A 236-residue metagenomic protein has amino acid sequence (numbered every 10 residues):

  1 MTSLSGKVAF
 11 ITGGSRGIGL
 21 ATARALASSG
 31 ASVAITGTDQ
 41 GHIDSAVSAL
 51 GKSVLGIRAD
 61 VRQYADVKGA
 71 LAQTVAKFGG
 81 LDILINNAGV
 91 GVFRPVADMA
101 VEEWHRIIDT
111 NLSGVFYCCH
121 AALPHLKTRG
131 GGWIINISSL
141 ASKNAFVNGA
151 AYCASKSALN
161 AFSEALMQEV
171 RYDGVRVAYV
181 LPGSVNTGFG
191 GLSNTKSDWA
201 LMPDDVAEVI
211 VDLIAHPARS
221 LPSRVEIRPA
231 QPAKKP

Functional and structural regions predicted by a protein language model:
S15-R16: Conserved glycine-rich cofactor-binding loop
S29-S45: Conserved glycine-rich Rossmann-like NAD(P)H-binding loop of the short-chain dehydrogenase/reductase
Q40, A59-A70, V101: The beta1-alpha1 cofactor-binding region of Rossmann-like NAD(H)/NADP(H)-dependent oxidoreductases
P95-V96, E103-H105: Substrate-binding pocket helix/loop in short-chain dehydrogenase/reductase
C119, S155: Active-site helix of classical SDR
S139: Residue(s) in the substrate-gating loop at a strand-loop-helix junction that position the organic substrate next
Y172-V175, Y179, T187, T195-K235: C-terminal helical subdomain
